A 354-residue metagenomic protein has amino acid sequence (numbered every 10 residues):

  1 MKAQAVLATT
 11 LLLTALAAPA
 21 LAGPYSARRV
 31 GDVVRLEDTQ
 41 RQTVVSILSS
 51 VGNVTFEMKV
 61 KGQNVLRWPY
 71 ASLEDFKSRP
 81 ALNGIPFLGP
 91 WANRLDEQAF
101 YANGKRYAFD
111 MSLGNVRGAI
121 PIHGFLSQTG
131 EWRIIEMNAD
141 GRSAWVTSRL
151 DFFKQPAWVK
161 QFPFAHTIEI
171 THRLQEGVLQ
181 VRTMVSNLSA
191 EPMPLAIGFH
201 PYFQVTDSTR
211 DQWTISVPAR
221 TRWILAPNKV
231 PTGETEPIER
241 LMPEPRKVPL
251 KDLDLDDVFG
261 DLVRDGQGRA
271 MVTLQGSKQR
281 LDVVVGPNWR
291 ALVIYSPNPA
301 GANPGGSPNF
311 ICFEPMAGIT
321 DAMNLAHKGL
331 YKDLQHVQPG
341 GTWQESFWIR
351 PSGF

Functional and structural regions predicted by a protein language model:
M1-A8: Bacterial N-terminal signal peptides that target proteins for export
A8-A17: Bacterial N-terminal signal peptides
L21-G114, Q267-A291, G341-F354: Beta-strand-rich N-terminal accessory domains
P24-R29, N103-K105, D110-E176: Extended, loop-rich substrate-binding clefts of extracytoplasmic carbohydrate-active enzymes
L36-D38, L48-S49, M58-V60, L150-T206: Acidic, contiguous internal or C-terminal segments within carbohydrate-active enzymes that form a structured patch used
Q40, G118-R133, M137, T214 (+2 more regions): Acidic/His-leaning functional-site neighborhoods
G114, P192-M193, Y202-N288: Active-site/ligand-binding surface loops and adjacent short beta/alpha elements that line catalytic pockets across
K332-W343: Intrinsically disordered, low-complexity Pro/Gly/Ser/Thr-rich segments with frequent PxxP/GP/PP motifs and embedded
